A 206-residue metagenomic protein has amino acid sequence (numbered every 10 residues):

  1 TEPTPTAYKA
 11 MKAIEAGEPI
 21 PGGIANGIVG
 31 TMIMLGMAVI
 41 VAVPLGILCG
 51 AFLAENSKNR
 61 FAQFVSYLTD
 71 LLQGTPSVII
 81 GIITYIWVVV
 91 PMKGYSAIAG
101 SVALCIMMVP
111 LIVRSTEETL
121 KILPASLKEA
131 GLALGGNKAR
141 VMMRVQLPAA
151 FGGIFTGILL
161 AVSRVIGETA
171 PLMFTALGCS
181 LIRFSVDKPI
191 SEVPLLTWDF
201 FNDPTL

Functional and structural regions predicted by a protein language model:
P3, A13-A16, G22, L172-L206: Interhelical loop and adjacent transmembrane-helix boundary motif in polytopic membrane transport permeases
P21, A25, V29, F61-V65 (+11 more regions): Alpha-helical membrane-protein architecture signal
P21-M37, A62-Q73, Y85, V89 (+2 more regions): Alpha-helical membrane-interface segments at transmembrane helix boundaries
A38-T69, I82: Transmembrane-helix boundary motif in ABC transporter permease subunits
V39, K138-T175: Transmembrane alpha-helices
D70-C105: Generic hydrophobic transmembrane alpha-helix motif, especially the helices
P76, L134-G135, P148: Glycine/proline-centered hinge or cleavage motifs at structural transition points of membrane proteins
R114-L132, R140-L147: Intracellular coupling helices
